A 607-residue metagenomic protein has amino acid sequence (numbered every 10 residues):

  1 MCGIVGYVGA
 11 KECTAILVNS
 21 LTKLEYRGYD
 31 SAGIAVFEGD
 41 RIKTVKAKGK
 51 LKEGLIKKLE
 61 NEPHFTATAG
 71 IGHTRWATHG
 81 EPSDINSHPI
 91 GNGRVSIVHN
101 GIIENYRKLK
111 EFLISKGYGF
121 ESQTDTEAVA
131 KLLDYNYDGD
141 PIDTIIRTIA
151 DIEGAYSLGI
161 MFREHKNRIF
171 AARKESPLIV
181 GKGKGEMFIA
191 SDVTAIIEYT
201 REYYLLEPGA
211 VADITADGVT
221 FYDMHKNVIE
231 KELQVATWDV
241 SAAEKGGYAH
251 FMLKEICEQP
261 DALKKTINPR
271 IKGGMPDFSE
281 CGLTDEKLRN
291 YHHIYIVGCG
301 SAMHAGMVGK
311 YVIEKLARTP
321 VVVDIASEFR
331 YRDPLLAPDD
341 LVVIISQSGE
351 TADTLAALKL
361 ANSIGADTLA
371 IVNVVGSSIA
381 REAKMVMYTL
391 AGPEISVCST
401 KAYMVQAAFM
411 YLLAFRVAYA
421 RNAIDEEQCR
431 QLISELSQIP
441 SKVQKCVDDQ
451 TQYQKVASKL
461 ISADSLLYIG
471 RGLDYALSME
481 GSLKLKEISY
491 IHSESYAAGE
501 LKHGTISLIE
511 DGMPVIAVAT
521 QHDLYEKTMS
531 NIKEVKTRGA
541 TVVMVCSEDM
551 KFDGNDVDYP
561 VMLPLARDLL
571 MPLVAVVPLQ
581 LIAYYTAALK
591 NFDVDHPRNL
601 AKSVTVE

Functional and structural regions predicted by a protein language model:
M1-K245, A249, D261-N268, K272-H292 (+4 more regions): Conserved short alpha-helical segments that host acidic/polar catalytic motifs at enzyme active sites
I4, V36, I160, A171 (+6 more regions): Structural beta-sheet core signal
T68-I85, K272-D285, G309-I345, T351 (+1 more regions): Glycine-rich oxoanion-binding loops at beta->alpha junctions
P89, F170-A171, Y203-Y204, V211-D213 (+12 more regions): Replace "in large, NTP-powered and nucleic-acid-processing enzymes" with "in large, NTP-powered factors and other
G181, A305-G306, V322-V323, A352-L355 (+9 more regions): Extended hydrophobic-aromatic, low-complexity segments
Q259-L263, I267-Y295, M385-P514, A587-E607: Active-site phosphate/pyrophosphate-binding segments
R289-Q431, E435-Q438, V518-M562, K590: Glycine-rich phosphate-binding loops that contact phosphosugars or nucleotide phosphates
D556, A566-E607: Generic C-terminus detector
